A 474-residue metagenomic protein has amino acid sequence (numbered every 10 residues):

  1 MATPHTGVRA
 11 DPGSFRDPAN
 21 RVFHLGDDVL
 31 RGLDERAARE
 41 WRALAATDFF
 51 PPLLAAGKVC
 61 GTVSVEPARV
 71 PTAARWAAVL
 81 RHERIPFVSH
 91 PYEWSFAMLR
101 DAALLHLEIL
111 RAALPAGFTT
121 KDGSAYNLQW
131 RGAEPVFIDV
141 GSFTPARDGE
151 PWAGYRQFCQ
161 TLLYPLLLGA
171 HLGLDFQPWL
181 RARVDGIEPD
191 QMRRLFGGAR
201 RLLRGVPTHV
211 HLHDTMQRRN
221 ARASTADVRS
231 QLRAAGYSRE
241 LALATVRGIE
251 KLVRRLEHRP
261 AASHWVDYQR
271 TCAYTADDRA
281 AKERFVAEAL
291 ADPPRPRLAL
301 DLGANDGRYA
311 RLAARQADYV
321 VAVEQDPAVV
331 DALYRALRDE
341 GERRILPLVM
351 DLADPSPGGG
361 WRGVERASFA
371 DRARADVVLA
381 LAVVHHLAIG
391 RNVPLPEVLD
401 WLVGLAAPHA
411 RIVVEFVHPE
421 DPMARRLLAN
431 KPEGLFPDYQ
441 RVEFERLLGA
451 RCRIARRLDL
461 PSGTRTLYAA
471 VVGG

Functional and structural regions predicted by a protein language model:
T119, S124-A170: Catalytic activation segment of kinase domains across protein kinase-like and atypical kinase folds
R295-N305: Conserved class I S-adenosyl-L-methionine
D306-D318: Conserved SAM-binding loop of SAM-dependent methyltransferases across substrates and taxa, primarily the Class I
Y319-E324: Conserved SAM-binding motif I beta-strand of class I
Y334-R372: S-adenosyl-L-methionine
L379: A conserved beta-strand element that flanks and buttresses the S-adenosyl-L-methionine
L387-W401: A short, conserved alpha-helix within the catalytic core of class I
L399-W401, A406-H418: Conserved beta-strand signature within the Rossmann-like core of class I S-adenosyl-L-methionine
